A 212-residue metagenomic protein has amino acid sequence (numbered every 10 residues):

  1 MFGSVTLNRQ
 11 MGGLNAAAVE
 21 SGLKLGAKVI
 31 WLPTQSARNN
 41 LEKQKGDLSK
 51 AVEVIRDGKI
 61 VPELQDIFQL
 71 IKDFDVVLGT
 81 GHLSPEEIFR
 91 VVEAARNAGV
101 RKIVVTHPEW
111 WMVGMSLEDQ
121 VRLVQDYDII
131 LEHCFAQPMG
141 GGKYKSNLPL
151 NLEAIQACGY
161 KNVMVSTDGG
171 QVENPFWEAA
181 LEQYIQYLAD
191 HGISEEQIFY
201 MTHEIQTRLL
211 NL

Functional and structural regions predicted by a protein language model:
M1, I30, L78, L131 (+3 more regions): Divalent metal-coordination and catalytic microenvironments
S4-Q10, P33-A37, L83, P108-W111 (+2 more regions): Active-site beta-loop-alpha junctions enriched in small/polar residues
N8-T106: Extended substrate/RNA-proximal surfaces in nucleic-acid metabolism proteins
A16, V61, S116-Q120, Y144-L152 (+1 more regions): Charged helix-capping and loop-helix junction motifs
Q69, F74-S146, M164: Catalytic pocket-lining loop regions of alpha/beta-barrel enzymes, especially the amidohydrolase/enolase/GH5 lineages
Y160-W177: Short acidic/histidine-rich active-site segments
A180-L212: Mid-to-C-terminal alpha-helical segments outside catalytic/metal-binding sites
